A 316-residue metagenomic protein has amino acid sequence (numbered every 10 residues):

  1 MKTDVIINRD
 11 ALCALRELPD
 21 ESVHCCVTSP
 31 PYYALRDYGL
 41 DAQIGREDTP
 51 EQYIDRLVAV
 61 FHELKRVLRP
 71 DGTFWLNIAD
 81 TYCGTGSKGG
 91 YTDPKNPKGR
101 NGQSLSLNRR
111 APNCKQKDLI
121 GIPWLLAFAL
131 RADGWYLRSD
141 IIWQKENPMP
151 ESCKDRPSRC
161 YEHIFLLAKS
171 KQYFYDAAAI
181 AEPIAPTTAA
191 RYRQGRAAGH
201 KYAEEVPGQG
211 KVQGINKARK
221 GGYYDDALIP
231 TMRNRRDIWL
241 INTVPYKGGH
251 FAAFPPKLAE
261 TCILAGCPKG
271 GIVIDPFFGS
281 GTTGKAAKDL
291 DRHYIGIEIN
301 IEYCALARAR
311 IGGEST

Functional and structural regions predicted by a protein language model:
M1-T316: Core catalytic lobe of class I
